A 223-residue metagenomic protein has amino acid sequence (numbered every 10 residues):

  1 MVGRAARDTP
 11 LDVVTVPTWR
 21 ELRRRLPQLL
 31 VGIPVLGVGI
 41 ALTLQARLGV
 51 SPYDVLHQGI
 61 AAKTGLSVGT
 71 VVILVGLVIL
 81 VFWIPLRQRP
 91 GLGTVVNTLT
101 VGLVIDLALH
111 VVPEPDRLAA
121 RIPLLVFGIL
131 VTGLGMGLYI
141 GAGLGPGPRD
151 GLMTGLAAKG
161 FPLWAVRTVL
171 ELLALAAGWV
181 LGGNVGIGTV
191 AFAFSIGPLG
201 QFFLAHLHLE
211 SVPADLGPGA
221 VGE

Functional and structural regions predicted by a protein language model:
M1-E223: Core subunits and conserved enzymes of cellular information-processing and envelope-translocation systems across
